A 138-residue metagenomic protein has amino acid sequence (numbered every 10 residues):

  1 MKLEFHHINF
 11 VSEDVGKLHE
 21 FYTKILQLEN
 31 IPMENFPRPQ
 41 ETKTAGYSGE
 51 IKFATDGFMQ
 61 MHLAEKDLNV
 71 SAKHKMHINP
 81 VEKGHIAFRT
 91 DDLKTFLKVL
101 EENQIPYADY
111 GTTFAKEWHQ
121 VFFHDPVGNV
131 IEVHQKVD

Functional and structural regions predicted by a protein language model:
F5-E13, I51-T55, A72-V99, H119-H124: Vicinal oxygen chelate
V11-M59: Core segments of cupin and vicinal oxygen chelate
L18-F21, F96-L100: Hydrophobic side chains in well-ordered alpha-helices
P37-T42, N69-H74, D109: A short, acidic/glycine-rich surface segment
M61-E65: A short acidic-to-branched-hydrophobic micro-motif
L97-D138: Vicinal oxygen chelate
